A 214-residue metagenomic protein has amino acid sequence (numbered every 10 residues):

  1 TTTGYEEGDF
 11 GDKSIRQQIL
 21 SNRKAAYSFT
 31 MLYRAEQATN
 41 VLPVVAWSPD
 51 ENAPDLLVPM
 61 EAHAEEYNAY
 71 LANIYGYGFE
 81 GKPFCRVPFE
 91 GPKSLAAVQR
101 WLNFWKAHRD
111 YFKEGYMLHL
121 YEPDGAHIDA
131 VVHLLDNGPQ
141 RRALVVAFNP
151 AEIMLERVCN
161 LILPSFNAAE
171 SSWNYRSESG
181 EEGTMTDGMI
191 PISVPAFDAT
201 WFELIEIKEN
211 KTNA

Functional and structural regions predicted by a protein language model:
T1-E181, A196: Active-site-proximal substrate-binding groove within the catalytic cores of carbohydrate-active enzymes
G183-A214: C-terminal beta-strand-rich structural cap/linker in extracellular carbohydrate-active enzymes
